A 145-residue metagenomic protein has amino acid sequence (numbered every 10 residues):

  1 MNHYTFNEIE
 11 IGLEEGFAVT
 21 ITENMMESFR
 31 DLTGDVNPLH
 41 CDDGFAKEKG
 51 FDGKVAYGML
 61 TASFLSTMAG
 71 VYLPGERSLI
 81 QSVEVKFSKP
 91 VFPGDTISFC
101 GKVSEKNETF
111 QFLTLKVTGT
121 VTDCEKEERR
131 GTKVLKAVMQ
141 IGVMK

Functional and structural regions predicted by a protein language model:
M1-I11, F92-K145: HotDog/MaoC-like acyl-thioester-processing domains
M1-S78: Hot-dog-fold acyl-thioester-processing enzymes
G16-A18, E84, K136-Q140: Well-ordered beta-strand positions in beta-sheet-rich domains
S28, F45, Q81, F110-Q111 (+1 more regions): Sparse recognition of residues in long alpha-helices and their boundaries
L39-H40, F51, L79-I80, V85-K86 (+3 more regions): Short, intrinsically disordered/low-complexity patches at protein termini and at juxtamembrane boundaries
V71-D95, F99: Mid-chain, well-packed structural core segment of small domains
